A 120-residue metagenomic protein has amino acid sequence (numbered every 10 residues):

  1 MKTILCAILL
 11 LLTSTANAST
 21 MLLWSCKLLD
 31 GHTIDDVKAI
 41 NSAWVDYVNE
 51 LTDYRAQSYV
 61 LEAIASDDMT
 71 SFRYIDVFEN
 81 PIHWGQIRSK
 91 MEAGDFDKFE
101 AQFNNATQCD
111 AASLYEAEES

Functional and structural regions predicted by a protein language model:
M1-I4: Positively charged n-region of N-terminal signal peptides that target proteins for export
A7: Conserved active-site beta-strand-loop modules that form the wall/rim of enzyme catalytic pockets and either contain
L10, S14-G94, N105-S120: Short S/T/G/P-rich N-terminal loop/turn motif that feeds into the first structured element of a domain
D97-E100: Non-heme di-metal
